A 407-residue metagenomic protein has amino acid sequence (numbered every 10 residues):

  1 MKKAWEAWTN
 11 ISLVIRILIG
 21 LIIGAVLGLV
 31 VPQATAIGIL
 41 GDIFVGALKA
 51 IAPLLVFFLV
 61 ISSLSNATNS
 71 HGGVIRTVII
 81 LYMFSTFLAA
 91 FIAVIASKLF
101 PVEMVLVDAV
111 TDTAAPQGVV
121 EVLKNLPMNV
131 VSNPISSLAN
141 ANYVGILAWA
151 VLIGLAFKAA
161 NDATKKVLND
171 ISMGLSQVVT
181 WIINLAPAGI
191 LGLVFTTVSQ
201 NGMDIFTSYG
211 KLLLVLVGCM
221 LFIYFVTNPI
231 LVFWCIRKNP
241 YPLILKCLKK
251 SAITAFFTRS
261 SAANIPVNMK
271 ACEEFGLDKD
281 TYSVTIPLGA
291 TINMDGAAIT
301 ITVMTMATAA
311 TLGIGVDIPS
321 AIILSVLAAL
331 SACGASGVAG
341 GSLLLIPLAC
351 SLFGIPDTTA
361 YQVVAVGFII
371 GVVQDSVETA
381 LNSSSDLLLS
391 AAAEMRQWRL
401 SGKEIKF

Functional and structural regions predicted by a protein language model:
A4-V30, V45-L48, G73-P242, K406-F407: Signature of multi-pass transmembrane helix bundles
L13, L48-A52, N140-V144, V179-N184 (+5 more regions): Membrane-interfacial loop-to-helix junctions in multi-pass transporters
A47, M83-F87, F91, V217-L221 (+4 more regions): Hydrophobic transmembrane alpha-helical segments of multi-pass transport and channel proteins
A50-S62: Active-site-adjacent helical/loop segments in soluble small-molecule enzymes
L55, G189, S260-N268, A298-M304 (+2 more regions): Transmembrane helix boundary and interhelical junction motifs in multipass membrane proteins
L64-G73, A159-A163, N201, R237-P240 (+4 more regions): Juxtamembrane helix-boundary/capping and inter-helix hinge elements in multi-pass membrane proteins
K250-A332, L389, L400-F407: Helix-loop-helix junctions within the multi-pass membrane cores of secondary transporters/permeases
V303-F407: Transmembrane alpha-helical segments and their short flanking loops that form helix-hairpins/helix-helix interfaces
